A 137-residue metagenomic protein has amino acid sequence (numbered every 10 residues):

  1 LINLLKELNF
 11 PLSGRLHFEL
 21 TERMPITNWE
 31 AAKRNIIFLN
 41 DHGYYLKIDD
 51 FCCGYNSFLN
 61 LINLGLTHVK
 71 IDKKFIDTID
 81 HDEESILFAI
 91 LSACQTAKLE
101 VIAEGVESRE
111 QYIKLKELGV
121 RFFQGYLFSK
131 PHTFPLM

Functional and structural regions predicted by a protein language model:
L1-L4, A31-R34, D82-A89: Charged helix-capping and loop-helix junction motifs
N3-R15, H42, A97: Helix C-cap/alpha-to-beta connector motif
K6-N9, R34, F58-N60: Short, flexible, glycine/charge-rich loop motifs used to bind or transfer phosphoryl groups or to couple energy/partner
R15, E19-T27, Y44-M137: EAL-family c-di-GMP phosphodiesterase catalytic domain
